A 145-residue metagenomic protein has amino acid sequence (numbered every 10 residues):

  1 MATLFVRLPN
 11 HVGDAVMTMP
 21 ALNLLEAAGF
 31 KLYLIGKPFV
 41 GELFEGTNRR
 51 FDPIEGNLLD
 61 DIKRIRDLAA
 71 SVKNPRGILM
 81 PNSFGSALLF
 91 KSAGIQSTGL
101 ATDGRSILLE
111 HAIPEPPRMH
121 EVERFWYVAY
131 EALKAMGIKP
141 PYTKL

Functional and structural regions predicted by a protein language model:
M1-L145: Catalytic machinery of carbohydrate-active enzymes, primarily nucleotide-sugar-dependent glycosyltransferases
